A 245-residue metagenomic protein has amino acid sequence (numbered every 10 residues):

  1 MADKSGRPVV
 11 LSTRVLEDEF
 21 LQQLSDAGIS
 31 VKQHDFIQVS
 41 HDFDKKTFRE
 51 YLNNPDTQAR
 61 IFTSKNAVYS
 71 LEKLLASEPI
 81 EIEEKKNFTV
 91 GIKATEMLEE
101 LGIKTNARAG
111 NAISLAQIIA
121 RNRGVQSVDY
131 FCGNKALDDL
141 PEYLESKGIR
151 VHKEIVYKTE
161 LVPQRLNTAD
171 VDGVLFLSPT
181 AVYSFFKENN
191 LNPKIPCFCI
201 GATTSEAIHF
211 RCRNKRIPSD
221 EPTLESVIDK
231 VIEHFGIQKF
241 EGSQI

Functional and structural regions predicted by a protein language model:
M1-I245: Signature of uroporphyrinogen-III synthase
